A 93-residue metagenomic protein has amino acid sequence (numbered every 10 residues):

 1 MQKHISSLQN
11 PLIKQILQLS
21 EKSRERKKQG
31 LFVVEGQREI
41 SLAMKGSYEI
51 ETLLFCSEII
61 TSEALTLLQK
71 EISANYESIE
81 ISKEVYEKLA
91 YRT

Functional and structural regions predicted by a protein language model:
M1-L67: Boundary-proximal intrinsically disordered activation/regulatory segments immediately upstream of a helical core
Q69-T93: Glycine/small-residue-rich loop that forms an oxyanion/phosphate-binding "nest" at active or ligand-binding sites
